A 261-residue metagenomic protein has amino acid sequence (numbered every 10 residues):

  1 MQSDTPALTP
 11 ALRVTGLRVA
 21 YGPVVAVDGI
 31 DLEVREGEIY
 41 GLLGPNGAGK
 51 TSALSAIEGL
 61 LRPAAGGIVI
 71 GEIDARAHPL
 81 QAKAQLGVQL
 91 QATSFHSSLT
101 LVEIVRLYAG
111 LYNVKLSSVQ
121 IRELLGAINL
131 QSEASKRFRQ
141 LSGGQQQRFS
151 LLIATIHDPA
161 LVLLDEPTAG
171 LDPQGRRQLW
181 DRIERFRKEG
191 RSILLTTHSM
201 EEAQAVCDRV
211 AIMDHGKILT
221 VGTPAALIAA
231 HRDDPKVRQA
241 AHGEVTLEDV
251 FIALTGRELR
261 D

Functional and structural regions predicted by a protein language model:
G66-D74, A82: Conserved ABC transporter NBD signature motif
R106, G110-E133: Conserved ABC ATPase "signature" region
R137-L141: Conserved ABC ATPase signature
V162-E166: Catalytic Walker B motif of ABC-type/P-loop ATPase nucleotide-binding domains
A203-A205: A short, surface-exposed alpha-helical micro-motif characterized by mixed small hydrophobic and charged/polar residues
V221-G222: ABC ATPase "signature
